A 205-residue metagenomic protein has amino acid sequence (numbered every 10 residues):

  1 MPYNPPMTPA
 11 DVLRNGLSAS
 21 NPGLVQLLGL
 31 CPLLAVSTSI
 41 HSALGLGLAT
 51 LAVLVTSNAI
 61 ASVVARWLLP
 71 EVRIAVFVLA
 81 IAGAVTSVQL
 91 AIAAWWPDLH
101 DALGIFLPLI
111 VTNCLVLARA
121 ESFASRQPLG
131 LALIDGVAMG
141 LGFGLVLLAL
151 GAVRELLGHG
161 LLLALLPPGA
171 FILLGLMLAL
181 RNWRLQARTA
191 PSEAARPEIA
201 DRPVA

Functional and structural regions predicted by a protein language model:
M1-R14, L185-A205: Intrinsically disordered, low-complexity non-transmembrane regions of multi-pass membrane transporters
L13-L24: N-terminal membrane topogenic signal
L30-L34, T50-L51, A82-Q89, V111-L115 (+2 more regions): Hydrophobic core segments of alpha-helical transmembrane domains in multi-pass membrane transport and ion-translocation
I40-T56, V76, H100-V111: Structural signature of hydrophobic alpha-helical transmembrane segments
S57-P70, L117-Q127: C-terminal ends of transmembrane helices
S62-V76, W96-D101, G160-L165: Membrane interface segments of multi-pass transport proteins and intramembrane proteases
L68-I81, A102-P108, A132-G136, A194-A195: Cytoplasmic-side transmembrane-helix entry/capping segments in multi-pass membrane proteins
S87-L103: Transmembrane alpha-helix boundary signature
